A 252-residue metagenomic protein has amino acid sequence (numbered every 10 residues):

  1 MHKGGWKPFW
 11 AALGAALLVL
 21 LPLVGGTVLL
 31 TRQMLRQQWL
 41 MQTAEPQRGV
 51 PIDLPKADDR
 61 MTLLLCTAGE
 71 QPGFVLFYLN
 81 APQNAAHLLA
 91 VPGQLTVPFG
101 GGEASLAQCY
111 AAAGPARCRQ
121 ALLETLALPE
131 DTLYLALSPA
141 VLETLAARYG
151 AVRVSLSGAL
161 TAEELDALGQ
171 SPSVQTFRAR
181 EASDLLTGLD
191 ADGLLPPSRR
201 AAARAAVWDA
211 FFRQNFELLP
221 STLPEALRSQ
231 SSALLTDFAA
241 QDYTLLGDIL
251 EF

Functional and structural regions predicted by a protein language model:
H2-L88, G247: Entry/capping segment at the start of metal-dependent catalytic domains with acidic active-site entry clusters
Q47, M61, E70, A81 (+2 more regions): C-terminal solvent-exposed extensions
D58, A68-E70, A111-R119, L135-P139 (+4 more regions): Solvent-exposed, acidic/flexible segments
D58-R60, G69-F74, Q83-V91, R117 (+4 more regions): Extracytoplasmic
A86-G114, G158-G169: Flexible, solvent-exposed short loops/turns enriched in glycine
E103-A113, T125-L133, D190-R199, N215-P220 (+1 more regions): Second-shell loop/turn segments in exported
A111-S171: Amphipathic, coiled-coil-like alpha-helical scaffolding segments used for oligomerization/assembly
T144-L227: Flexible, polar/acidic helix-loop-strand segments at domain edges
